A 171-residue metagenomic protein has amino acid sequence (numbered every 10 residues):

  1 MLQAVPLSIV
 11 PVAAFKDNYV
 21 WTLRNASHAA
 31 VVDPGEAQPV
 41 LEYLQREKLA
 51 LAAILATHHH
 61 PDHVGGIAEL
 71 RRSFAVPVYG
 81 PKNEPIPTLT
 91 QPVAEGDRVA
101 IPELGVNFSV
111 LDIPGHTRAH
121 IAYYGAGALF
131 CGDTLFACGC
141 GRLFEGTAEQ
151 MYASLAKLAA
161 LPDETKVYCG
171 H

Functional and structural regions predicted by a protein language model:
M1, V12-A13, L23, D97-E103 (+1 more regions): Short acidic-hydrophobic surface loop/beta-edge motif
L2-A50, A122-G132, C138: Conserved beta-strand hairpin/beta-sheet module of binuclear metal-dependent hydrolase folds, prominently
V10, W21, Q91, D97-V99 (+2 more regions): Residue-level detector of beta-strand structural context in well-folded domains
F15-K16, A29, E36-L111: Active-site HxH/HxHxD metal-binding segment of metal-dependent hydrolases
T22-R24, R98-G125, A160: Core dinuclear metal-dependent hydrolase active-site scaffold
L23, D33, H58, L70 (+5 more regions): Divalent metal-coordination and catalytic microenvironments
A29, T117-G170: Metallo-beta-lactamase
